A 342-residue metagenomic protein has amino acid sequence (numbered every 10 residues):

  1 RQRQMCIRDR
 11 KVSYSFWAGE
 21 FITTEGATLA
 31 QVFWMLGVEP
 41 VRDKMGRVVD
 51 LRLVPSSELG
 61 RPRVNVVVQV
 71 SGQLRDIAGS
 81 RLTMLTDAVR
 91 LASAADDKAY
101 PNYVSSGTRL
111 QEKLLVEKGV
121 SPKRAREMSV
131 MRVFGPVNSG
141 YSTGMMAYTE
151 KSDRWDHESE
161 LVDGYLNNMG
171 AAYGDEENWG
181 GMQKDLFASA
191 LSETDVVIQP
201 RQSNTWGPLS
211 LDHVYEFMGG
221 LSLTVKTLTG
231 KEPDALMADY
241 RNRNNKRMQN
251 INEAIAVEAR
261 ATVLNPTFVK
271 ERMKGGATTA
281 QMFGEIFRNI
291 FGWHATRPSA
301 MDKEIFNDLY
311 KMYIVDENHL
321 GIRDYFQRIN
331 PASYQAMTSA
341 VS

Functional and structural regions predicted by a protein language model:
R1-Q4, R8-S342: Ligand/cofactor-recognition surfaces for anionic moieties
